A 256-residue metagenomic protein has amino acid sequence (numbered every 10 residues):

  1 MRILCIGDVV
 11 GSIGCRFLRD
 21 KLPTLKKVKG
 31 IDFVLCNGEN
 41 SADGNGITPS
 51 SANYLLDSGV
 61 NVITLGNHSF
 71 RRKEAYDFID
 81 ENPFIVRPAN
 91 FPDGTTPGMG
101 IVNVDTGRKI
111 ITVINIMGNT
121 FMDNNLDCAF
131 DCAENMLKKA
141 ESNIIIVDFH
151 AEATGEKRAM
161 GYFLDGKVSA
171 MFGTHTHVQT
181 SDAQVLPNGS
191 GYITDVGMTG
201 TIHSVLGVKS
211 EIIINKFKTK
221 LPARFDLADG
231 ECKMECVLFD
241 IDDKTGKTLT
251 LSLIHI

Functional and structural regions predicted by a protein language model:
R2-G7, I110-G118, I146-D148, I193: Active-site-proximal beta-strand elements of phosphoester/diester hydrolases
D8, I63, I114, I146 (+2 more regions): Divalent metal-coordination and catalytic microenvironments
V10, E39-S41, H68-F70, N90-F91 (+4 more regions): Catalytic metal-binding/acid-base residues of hydrolase active sites
L18-T96: Core catalytic region of metal-dependent phosphoesterases/phosphodiesterases, especially metallo-beta-lactamase-like
T24-L25, P97-I144: Binuclear metal-dependent hydrolase catalytic cores centered on His/Asp/Glu-rich metal-binding motifs
G38-L55, G118-F121, K139-F172, T176: Active-site-proximal segments of metal-dependent phosphoesterases and phosphodiesterases across multiple
Y54-L65, A75-R87, T154-R224: Conserved beta-sheet core of the metallophosphoesterase superfamily
I254-I256: Conserved small/polar residues in nucleotide/adenosyl-binding loops
